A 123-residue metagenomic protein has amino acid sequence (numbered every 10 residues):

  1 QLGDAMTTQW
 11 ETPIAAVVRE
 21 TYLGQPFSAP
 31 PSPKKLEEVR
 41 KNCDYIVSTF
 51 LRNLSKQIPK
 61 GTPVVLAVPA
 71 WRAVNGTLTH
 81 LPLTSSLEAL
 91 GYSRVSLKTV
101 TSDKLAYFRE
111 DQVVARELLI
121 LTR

Functional and structural regions predicted by a protein language model:
Q1-R123: Class I S-adenosyl-L-methionine-dependent methyltransferase catalytic core
